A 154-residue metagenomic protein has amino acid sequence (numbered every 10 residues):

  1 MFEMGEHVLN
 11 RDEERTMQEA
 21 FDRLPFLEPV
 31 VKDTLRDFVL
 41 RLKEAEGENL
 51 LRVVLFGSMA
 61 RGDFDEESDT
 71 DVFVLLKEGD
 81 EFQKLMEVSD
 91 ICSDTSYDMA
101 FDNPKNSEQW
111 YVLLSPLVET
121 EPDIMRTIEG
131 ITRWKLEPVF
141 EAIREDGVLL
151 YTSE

Functional and structural regions predicted by a protein language model:
F2-R52, A60-E66, K77-E154: Catalytic core of pol beta-like nucleotidyltransferases
D71-L75: Short beta-strand->loop micro-motif that forms the acidic, two-metal-ion catalytic signature in nucleotide-processing
